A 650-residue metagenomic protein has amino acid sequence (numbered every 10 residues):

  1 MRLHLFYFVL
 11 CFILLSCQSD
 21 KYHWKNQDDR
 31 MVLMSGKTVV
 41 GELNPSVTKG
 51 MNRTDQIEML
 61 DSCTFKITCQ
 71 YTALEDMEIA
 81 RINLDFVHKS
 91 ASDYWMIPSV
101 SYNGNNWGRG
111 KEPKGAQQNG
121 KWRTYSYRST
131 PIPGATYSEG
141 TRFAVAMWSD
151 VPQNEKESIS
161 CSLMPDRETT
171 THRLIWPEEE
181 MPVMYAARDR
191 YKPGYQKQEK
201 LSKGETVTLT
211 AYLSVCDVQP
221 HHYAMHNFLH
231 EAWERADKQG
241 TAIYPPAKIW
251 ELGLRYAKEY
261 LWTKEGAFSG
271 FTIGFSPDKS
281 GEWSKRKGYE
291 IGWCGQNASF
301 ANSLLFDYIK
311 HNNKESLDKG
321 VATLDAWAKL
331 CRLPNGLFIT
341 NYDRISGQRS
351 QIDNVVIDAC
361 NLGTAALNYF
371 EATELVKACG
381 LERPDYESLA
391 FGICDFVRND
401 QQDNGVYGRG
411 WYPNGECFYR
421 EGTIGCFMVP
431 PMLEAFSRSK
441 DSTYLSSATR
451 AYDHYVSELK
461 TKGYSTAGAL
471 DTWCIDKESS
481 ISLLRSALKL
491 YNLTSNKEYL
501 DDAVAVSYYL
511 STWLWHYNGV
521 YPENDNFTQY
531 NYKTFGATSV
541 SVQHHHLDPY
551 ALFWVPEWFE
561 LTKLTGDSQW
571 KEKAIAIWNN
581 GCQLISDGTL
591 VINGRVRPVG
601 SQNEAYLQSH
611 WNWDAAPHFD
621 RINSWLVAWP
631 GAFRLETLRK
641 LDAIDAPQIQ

Functional and structural regions predicted by a protein language model:
M1, F12-H23: Bacterial Sec-dependent signal peptides at the C-terminal "C-region" and cleavage site
D20-H23, Q27-D29, S35-G36, L201 (+8 more regions): Low-complexity, Ser/Thr/Pro/Gly-enriched N-terminal "stalk/linker" regions
N52-K203, S214: Beta-strand/loop-rich accessory regions of lumenal/periplasmic or secreted enzymes, predominantly carbohydrate-active
A224-Y260, N312-L330, A378-N399, K440-S457 (+3 more regions): Extended, well-ordered alpha-helical scaffold segments
L254-Y289, K329-N354, R398-F418, V456-C474 (+2 more regions): Glycine- and aromatic-rich loop/turn segments at beta-sheet edges
A298-K314, T364-E382, F427-S442, S482-N496 (+4 more regions): Well-ordered alpha-helical scaffold segments within catalytic/enzyme domains
Q348-D353, E371-S442, V504-T512: Active-site lining segments of carbohydrate-active enzymes
D358-A359, F418-V429, L459-T461, D471-L484: Aromatic-lined, polymer-binding surfaces characteristic of secreted/periplasmic polysaccharide-degrading enzymes
